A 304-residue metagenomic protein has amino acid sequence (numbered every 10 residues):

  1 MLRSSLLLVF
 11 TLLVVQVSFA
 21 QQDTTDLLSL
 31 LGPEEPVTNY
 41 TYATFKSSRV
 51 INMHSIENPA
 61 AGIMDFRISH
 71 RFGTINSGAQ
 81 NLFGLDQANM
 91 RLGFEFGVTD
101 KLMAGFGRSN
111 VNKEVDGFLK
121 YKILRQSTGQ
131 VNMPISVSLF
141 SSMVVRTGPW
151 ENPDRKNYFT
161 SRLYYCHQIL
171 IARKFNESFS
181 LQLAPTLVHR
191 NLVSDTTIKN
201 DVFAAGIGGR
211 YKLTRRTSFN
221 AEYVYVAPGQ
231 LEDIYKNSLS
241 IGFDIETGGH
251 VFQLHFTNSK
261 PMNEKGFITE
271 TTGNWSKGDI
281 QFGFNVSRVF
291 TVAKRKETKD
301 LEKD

Functional and structural regions predicted by a protein language model:
M1-T24: Bacterial Sec-dependent N-terminal signal peptides
Q21-R155, L163-H167, A172-L183, L187-N191 (+5 more regions): Transmembrane beta-barrel domains of Gram-negative outer membranes and organellar outer membranes
F179-Y225: A mid-sequence, solvent-exposed acidic-amphipathic segment
S218-A221, L231, Q253: Extended hydrophobic-aromatic, low-complexity segments
I234: Positively charged, low-complexity, intrinsically disordered RNA-binding extensions
